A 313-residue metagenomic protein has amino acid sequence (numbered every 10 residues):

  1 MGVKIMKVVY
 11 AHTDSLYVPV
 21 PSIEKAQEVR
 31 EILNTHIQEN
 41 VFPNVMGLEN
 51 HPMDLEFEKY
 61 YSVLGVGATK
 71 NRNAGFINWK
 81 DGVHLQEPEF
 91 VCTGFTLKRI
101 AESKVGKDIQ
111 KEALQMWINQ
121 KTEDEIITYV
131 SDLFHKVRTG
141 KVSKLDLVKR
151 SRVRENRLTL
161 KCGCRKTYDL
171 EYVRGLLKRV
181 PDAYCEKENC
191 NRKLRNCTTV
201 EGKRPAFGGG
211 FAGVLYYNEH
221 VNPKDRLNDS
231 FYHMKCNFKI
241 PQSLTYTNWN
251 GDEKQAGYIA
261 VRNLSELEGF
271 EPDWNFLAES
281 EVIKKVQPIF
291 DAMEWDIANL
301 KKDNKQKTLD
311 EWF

Functional and structural regions predicted by a protein language model:
M1-T13, V18-F313: DNA-dependent DNA polymerase catalytic subunits
